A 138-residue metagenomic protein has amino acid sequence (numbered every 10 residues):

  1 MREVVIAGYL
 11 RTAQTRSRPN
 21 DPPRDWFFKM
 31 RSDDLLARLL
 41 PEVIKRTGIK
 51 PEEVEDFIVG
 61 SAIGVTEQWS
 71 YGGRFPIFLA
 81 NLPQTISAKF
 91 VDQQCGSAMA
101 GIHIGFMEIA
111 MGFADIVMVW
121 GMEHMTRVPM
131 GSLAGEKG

Functional and structural regions predicted by a protein language model:
M1-I86, A110, W120-G138: Conserved "HGTGT" condensation-loop signature of ketosynthase/thiolase-family condensing enzymes that catalyze
V91-E123: Active-site-proximal alpha-helical scaffold in enzymes
